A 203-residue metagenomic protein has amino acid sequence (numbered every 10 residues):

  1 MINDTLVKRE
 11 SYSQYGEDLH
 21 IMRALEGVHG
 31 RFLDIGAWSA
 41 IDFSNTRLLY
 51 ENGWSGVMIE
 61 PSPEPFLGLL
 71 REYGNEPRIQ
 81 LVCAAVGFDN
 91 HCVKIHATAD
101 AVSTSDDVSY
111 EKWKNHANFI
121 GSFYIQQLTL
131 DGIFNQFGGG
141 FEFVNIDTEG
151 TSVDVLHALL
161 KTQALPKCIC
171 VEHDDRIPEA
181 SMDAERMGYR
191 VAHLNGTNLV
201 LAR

Functional and structural regions predicted by a protein language model:
M1-R203: Phosphate/nucleotide-binding beta-alpha loop and adjacent structural elements of enzyme active sites
